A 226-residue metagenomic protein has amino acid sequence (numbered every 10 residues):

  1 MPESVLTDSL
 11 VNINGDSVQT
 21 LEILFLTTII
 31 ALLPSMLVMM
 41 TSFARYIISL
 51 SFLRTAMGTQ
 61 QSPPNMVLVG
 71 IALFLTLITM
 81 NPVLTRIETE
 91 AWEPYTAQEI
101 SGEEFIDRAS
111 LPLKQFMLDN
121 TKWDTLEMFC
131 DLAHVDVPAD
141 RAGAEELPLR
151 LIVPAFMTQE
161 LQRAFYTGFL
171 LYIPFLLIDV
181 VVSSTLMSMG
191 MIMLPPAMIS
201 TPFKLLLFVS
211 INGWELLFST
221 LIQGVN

Functional and structural regions predicted by a protein language model:
M1-N226: Hydrophobic alpha-helical segments and their helix-loop boundaries in membrane and membrane-proximal proteins
